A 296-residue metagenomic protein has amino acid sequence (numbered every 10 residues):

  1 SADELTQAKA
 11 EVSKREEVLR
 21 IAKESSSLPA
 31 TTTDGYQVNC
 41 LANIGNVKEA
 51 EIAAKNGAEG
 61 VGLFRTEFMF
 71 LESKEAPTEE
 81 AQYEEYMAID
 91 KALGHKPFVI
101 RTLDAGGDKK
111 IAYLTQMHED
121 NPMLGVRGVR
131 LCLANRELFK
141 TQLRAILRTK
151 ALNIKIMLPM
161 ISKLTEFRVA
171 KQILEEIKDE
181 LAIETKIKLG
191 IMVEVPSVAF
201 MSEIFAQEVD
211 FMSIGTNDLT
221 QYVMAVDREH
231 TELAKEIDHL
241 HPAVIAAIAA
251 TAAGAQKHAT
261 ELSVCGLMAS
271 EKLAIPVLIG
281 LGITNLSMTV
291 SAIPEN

Functional and structural regions predicted by a protein language model:
S1-E11: Conserved glycine-bearing catalytic or ligand-binding loops at nucleotide- and phosphate-handling centers of large
E16: Flexible, gly/ser-rich surface segments that form the specificity/activation loops bordering the active-site cleft
L19-N296: Conserved alpha/beta-domain cores
